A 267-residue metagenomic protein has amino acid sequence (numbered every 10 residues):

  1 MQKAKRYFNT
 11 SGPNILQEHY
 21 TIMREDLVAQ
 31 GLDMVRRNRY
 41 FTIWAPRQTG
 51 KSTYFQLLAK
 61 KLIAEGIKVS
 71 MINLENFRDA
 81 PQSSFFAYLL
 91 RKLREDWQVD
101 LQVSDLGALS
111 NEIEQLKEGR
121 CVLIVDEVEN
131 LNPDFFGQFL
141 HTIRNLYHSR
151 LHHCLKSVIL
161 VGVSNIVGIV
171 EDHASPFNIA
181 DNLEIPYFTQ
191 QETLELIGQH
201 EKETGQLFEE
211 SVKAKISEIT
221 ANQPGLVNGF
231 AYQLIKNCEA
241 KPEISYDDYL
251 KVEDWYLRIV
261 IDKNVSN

Functional and structural regions predicted by a protein language model:
M1-P46, T53-L62, N111-Q115: Walker A/P-loop-proximal flanking segment of P-loop NTPase domains
G66-S70, E75-N76, A80-D100: Conserved NTP-binding/hydrolysis module of P-loop NTPases
N76-D79, N130, V163-G168, T189-T193 (+1 more regions): Conserved nucleotide-binding/hydrolysis micro-motifs of P-loop NTPases
G107-I166, D172-S175: Conserved Walker B catalytic segment
D172-P186: A short helix-turn-beta junction within AAA+ P-loop NTPase domains corresponding to the substrate/partner-engaging
I185-V212, F230: Conserved small helical "lid"/interfacial subdomain of P-loop NTPases
L207-N267: Winged-helix-like regulatory helical subdomains adjacent to P-loop NTPase cores
